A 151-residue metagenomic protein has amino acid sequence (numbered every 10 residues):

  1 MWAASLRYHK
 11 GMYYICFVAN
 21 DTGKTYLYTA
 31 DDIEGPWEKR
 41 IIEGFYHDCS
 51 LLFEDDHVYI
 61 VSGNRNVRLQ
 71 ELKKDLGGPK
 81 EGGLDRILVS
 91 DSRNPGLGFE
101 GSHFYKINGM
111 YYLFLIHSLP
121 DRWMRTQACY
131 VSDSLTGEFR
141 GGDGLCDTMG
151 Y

Functional and structural regions predicted by a protein language model:
M1-Y151: Carbohydrate-active catalytic/glycan-binding domains of CAZyme proteins, especially the secreted or lumenal ectodomains
